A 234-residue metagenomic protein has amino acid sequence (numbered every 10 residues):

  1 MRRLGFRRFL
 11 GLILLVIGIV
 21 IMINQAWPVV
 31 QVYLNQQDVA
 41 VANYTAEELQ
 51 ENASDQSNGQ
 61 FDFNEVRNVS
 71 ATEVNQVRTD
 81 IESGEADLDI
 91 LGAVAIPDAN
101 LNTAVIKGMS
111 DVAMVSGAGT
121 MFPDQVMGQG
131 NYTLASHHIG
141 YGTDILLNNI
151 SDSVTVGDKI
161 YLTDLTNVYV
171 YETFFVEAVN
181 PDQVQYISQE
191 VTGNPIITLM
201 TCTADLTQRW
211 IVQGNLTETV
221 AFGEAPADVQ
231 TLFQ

Functional and structural regions predicted by a protein language model:
L4, F9, L15-Q234: Solvent-exposed, non-transmembrane regions of membrane-associated and secreted proteins
